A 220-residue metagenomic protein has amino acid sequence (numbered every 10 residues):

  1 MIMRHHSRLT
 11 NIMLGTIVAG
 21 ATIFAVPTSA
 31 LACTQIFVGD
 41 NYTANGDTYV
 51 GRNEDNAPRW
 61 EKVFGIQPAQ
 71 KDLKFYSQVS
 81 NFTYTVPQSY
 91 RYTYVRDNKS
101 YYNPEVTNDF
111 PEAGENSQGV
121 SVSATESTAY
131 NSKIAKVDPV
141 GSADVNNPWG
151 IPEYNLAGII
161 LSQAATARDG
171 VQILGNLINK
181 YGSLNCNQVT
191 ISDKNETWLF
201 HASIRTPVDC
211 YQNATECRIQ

Functional and structural regions predicted by a protein language model:
I2-T16: Bacterial N-terminal signal peptides that target proteins for export
L9, N146-N147, I160: Hydrophobic alpha-helical scaffolding
I12, I159, I173: Alpha-helical scaffold segments in soluble metabolic enzymes
G20-A30: C-terminal segment of classical bacterial N-terminal signal peptides
C33-P152, I173-Q220: A contiguous strand-loop segment
A157-Q163: Short, well-ordered beta-strand elements within core beta-sheets of diverse protein domains
Q163-D169: Short, charged, surface-exposed loops that flank catalytic or proteolytic processing sites
